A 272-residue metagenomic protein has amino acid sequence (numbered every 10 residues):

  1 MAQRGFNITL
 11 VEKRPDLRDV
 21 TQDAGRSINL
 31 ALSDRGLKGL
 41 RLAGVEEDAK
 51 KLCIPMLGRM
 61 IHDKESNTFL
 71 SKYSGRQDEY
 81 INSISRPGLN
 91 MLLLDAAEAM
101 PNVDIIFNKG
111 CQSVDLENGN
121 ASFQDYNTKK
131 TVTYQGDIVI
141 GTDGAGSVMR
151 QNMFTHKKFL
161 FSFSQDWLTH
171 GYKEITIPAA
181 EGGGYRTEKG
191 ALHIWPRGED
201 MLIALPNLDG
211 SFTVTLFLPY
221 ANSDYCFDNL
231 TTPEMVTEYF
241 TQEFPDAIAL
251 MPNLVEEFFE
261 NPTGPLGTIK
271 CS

Functional and structural regions predicted by a protein language model:
A2-G25: Glycine-rich FAD pyrophosphate-binding loop
T9, D104, T213-T215: A structural signal for isolated positions on well-ordered beta-strands in alpha/beta enzyme cores
R14-D16, S66, D209-G210, P219: Short connector loops/turns at beta-strand edges and beta->alpha or beta->beta junctions
L17-V20, T68-S71, T213: Short acidic/His/Gly/Ser-rich catalytic and metal-binding motifs that mark active-site loops of diverse hydrolases
Q22-I28, G75-Y80: Short glycine-enriched, charge-decorated loop/helix-capping segments at active-site entrances that position
S33-E174: Conserved N-terminal helical subregion
K109, S113, N118-K270: Conserved FAD-binding catalytic core of PHBH/FMO-like flavoproteins
